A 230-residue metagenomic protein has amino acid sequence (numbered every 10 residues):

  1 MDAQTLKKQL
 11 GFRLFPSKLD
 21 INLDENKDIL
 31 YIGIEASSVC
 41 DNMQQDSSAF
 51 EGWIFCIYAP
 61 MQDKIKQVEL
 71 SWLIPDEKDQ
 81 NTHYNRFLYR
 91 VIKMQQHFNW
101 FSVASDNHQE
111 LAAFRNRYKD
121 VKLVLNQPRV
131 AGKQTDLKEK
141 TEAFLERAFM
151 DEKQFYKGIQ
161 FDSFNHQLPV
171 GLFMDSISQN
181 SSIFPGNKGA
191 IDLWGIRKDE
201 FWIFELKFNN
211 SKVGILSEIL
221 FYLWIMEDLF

Functional and structural regions predicted by a protein language model:
M1-F230: Charged, terminal alpha-helix-loop-beta segments that serve as non-catalytic nucleic-acid engagement and/or assembly
